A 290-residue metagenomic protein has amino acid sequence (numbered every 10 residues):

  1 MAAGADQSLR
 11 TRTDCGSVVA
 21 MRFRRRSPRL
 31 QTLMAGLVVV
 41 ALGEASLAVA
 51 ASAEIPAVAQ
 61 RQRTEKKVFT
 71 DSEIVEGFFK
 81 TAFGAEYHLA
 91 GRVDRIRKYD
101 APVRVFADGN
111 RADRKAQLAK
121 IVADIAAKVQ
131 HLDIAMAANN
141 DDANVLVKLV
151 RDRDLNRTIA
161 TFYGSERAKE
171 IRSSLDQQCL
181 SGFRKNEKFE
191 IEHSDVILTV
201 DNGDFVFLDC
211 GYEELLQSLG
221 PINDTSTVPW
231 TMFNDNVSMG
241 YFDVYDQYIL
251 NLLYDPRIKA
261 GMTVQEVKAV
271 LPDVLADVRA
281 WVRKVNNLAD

Functional and structural regions predicted by a protein language model:
L9, R22-A35: Bacterial N-terminal signal peptides that target proteins for export
M34-E44: Bacterial N-terminal signal peptides
V49-V103, Q177-R184, N287-L288: Disordered inhibitory propeptide/activation segment of secreted metzincin zinc metalloprotease zymogens, centered on
L89, A168-V206, I222-D290: Metalloprotease/metallohydrolase-associated module, dominated by Zn2+-dependent proteases
D100-A112: Short hydrophobic beta-strand segments
K115-V228: Metzincin-family zinc-dependent endopeptidase catalytic domain
